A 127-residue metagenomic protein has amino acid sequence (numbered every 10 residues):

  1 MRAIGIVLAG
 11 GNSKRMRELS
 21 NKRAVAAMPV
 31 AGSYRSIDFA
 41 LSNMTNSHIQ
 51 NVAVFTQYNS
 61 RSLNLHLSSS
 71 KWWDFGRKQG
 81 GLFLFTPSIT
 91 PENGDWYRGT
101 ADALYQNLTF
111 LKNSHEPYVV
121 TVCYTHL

Functional and structural regions predicted by a protein language model:
M1-V7, R15-Y124: Conserved N-terminal catalytic core of the sugar/cofactor nucleotidyltransferase
G11: Conserved G/P- and acidic residue-centered "switch" motifs that form tight phosphate/ATP-binding loops in soluble
L127: Acidic donor-binding/catalytic loop of UDP-sugar-dependent glycosyltransferases, especially processive GT2
